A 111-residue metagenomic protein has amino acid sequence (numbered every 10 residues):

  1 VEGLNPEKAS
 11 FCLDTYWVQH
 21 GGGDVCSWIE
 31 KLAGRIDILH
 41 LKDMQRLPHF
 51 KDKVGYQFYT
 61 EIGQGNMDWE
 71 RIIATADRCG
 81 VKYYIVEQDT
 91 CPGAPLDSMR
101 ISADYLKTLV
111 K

Functional and structural regions predicted by a protein language model:
V1-L13, W17-K111: Histidine-acidic metal/acid-base catalytic patches
